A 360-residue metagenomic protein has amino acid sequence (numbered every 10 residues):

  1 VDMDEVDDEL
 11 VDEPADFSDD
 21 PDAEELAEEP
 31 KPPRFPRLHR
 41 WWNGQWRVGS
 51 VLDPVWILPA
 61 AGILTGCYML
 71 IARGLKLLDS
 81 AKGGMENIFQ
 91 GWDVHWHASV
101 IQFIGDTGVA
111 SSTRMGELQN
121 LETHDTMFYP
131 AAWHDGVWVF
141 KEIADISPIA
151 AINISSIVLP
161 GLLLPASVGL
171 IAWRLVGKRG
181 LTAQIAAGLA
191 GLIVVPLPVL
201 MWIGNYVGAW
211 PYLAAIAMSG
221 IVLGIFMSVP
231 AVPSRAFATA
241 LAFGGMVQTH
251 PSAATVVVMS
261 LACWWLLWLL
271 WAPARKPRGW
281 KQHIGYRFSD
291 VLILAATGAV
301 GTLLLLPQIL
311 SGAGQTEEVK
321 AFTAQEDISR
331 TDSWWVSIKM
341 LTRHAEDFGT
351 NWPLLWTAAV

Functional and structural regions predicted by a protein language model:
V1, V168-R179, L223-F226, P230: Transmembrane-helix signature of membrane-embedded glycosylation machinery that interfaces with polyprenol carriers
V1-K82, S289: Start-transfer (signal-anchor) and selected internal transmembrane alpha helices of multi-pass inner/ER membrane
E28, S219-A236: Membrane-interface transmembrane helices that cradle and orient dolichyl/undecaprenyl
C67-A217: Active-site lumenal/periplasmic loops and adjacent helix-entry segments of GT-C-fold, multi-pass membrane
W92, M127-Y129, Y286-V360: Periplasmic/ER-lumenal interhelical loops and adjacent helix-loop junctions in multi-pass membrane proteins
A151-V168, V256-A262, N351-V360: Hydrophobic alpha-helical transmembrane segments
R235-P251: Membrane-interface alpha helices of multi-pass inner-membrane proteins
V256-G298: Perimembrane helix-loop-helix junctions
